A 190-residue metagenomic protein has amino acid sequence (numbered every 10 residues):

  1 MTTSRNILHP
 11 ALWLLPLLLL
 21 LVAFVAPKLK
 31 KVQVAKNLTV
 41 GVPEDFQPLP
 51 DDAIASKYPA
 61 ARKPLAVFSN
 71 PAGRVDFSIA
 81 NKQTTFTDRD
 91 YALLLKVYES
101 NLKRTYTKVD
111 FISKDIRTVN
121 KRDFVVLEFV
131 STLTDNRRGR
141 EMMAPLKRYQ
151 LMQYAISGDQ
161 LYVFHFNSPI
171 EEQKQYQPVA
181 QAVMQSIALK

Functional and structural regions predicted by a protein language model:
T2-W13: Bacterial N-terminal signal peptides that target proteins for export
A11-L21: Bacterial N-terminal signal peptides
L21-K30: Bacterial Sec-dependent signal peptides at the C-terminal "C-region" and cleavage site
L29-T39: Short aromatic-glycine motifs in intrinsically disordered, low-complexity regions
G41-L93: Secretory pathway targeting signatures of secreted, lumenal, and periplasmic proteins
E44-P48, D159-K190: Surface-exposed amphipathic alpha-helical segments
T84-F86, S131-T134, S168-E172: Solvent-exposed loop/turn segments at secondary-structure junctions within structured extracellular/periplasmic domains
L95-Q153: Signature of long, low-cysteine stretches enriched in small and polar/charged residues
